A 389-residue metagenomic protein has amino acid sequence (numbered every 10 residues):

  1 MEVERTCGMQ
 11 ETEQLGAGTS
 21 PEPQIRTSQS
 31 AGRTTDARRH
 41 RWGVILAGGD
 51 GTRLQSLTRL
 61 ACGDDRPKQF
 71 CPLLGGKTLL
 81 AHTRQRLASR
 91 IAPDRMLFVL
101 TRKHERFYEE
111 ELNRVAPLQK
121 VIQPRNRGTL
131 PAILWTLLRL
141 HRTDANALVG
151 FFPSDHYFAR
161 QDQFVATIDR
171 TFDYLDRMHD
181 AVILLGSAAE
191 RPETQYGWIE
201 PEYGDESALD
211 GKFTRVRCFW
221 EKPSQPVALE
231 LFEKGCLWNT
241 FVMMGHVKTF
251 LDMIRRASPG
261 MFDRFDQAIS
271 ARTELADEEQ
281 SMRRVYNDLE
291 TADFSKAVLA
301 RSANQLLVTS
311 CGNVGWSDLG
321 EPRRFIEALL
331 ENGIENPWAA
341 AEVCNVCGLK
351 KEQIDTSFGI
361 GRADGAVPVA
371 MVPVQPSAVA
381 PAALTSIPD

Functional and structural regions predicted by a protein language model:
M1-G16, P21-H40, G245-D389: Left-handed beta-helix
E2-G48, R53-P67, P72-D169, D173 (+2 more regions): Conserved N-terminal catalytic core of the sugar/cofactor nucleotidyltransferase
T78, N126-P131, R191-E193, S224-P226 (+1 more regions): A short acidic, often aromatic-flanked loop/helix-cap motif at beta-alpha or helix-coil junctions that lines enzyme
L100, F152, P223, G245 (+1 more regions): A conserved hydrophobic position in a structured secondary element of the catalytic/binding core that shapes
R160-R284, L306-L307: Conserved core of the sugar-phosphate nucleotidyltransferase
